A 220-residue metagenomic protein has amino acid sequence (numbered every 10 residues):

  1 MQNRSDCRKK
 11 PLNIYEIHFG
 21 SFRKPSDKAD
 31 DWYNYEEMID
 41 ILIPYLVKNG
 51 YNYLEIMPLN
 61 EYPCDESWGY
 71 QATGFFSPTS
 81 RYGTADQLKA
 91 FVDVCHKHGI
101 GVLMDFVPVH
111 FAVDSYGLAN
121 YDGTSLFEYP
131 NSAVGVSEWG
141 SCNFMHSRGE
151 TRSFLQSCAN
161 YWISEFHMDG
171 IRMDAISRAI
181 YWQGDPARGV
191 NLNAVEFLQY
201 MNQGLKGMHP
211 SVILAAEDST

Functional and structural regions predicted by a protein language model:
Q2-L12, H18-M168, R172-V190: Substrate-binding/active-site clefts of carbohydrate-active enzymes
H167-D169, Y181-T220: Conserved alpha/beta catalytic core and glycan-binding cleft of carbohydrate-active enzymes
